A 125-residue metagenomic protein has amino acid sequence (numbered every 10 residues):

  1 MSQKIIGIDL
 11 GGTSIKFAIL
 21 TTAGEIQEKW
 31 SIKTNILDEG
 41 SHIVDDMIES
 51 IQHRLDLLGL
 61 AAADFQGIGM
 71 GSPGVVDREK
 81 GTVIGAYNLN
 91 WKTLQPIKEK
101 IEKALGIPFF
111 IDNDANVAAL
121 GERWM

Functional and structural regions predicted by a protein language model:
K4, D64-G67: Structural motif
K4-E49, T82-I84: Short glycine-rich, Thr/Ser-proximal phosphate-binding strand/loop in the N-terminal lobe of ATP-dependent enzymes
L10, P73-G74: Glycine-rich His-Gly loop
G24, G71-P73: A conserved beta-strand/loop capping segment in the N-terminal third of enzymes that catalyze redox or closely related
S41-I48, Q66-I68, V75-M125: Glycine-rich phosphate-binding loop and adjoining helix at the ATP-binding site of ATP-dependent phosphoryl-transfer
D46-A62: Conserved active-site "lid/cap" helical segment
